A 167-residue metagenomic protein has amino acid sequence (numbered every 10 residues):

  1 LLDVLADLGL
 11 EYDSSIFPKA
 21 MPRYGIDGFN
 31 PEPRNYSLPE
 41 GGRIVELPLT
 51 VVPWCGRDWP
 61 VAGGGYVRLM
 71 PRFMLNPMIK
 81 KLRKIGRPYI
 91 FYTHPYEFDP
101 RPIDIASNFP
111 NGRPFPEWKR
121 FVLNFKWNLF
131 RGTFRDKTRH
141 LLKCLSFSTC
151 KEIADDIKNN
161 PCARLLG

Functional and structural regions predicted by a protein language model:
L1-P95: Active-site-adjacent pocket scaffolds in enzyme catalytic domains
L69-G167: C-terminal domain-boundary segment and adjacent tail
